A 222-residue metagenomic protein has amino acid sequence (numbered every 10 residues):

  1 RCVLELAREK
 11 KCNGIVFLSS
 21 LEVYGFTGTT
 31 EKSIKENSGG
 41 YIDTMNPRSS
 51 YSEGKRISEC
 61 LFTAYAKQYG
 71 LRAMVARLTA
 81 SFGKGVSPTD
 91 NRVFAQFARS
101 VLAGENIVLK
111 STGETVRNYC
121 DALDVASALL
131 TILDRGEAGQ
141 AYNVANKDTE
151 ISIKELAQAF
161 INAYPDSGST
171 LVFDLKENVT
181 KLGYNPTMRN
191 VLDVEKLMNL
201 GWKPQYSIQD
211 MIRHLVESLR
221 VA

Functional and structural regions predicted by a protein language model:
R1-F17: NAD(P)-cofactor binding segment of oxidoreductase domains
C2, G14, E22-V75, A80 (+1 more regions): Catalytic helix-loop patch of NAD(P)-dependent Rossmann-fold dehydrogenases
V3-A7, L61-F62, A128, I132: Hydrophobic positions on the long internal alpha-helix of Rossmann-like NAD(P)-dependent oxidoreductase domains
K10-I15, T30, L71, N106 (+2 more regions): Active-site loop of short-chain dehydrogenase/reductase
V16-S19, V75-G83, S111, N143-N146: Short beta-strand segments
S20-F26, A80-V86, E114, D134 (+1 more regions): Active-site proximal helix/loop that lines the substrate pocket of Rossmann-like NAD(P)-dependent oxidoreductase domains
K35, V101-A222: C-terminal substrate-binding subdomain of Rossmann-fold SDR/epimerase-dehydratase oxidoreductases
I57, L61, Y65, F97 (+2 more regions): Hydrophobic alpha-helix immediately C-terminal to the catalytic Tyr-X-X-X-Lys motif of short-chain
